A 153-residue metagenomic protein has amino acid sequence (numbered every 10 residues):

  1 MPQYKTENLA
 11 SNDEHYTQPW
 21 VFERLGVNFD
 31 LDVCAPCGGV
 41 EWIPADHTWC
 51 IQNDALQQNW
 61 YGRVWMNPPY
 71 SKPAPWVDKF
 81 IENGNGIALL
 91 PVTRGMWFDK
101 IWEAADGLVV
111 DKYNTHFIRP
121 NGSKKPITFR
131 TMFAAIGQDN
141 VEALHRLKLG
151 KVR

Functional and structural regions predicted by a protein language model:
M1-R153: Class I S-adenosyl-L-methionine-dependent methyltransferase catalytic core
